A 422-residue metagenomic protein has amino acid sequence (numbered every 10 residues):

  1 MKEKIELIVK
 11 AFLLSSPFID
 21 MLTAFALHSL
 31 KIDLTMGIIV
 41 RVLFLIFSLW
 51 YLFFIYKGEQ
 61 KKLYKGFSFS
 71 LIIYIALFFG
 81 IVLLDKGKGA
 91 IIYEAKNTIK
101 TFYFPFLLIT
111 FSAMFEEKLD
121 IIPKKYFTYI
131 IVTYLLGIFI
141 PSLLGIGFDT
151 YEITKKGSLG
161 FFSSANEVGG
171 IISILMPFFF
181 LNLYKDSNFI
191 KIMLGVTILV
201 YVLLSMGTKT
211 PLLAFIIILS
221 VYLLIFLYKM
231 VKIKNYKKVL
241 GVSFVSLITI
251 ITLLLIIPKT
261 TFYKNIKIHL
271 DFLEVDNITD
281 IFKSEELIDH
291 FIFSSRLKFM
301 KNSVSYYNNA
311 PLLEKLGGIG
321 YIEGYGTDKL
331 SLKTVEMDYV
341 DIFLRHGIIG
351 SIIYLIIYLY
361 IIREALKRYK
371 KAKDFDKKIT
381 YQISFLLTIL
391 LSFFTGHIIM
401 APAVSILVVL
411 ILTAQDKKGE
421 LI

Functional and structural regions predicted by a protein language model:
M1-Y56, A76-D85, P141: N-terminal signal-anchor transmembrane segment
G66-V82, K88-F115, Y126-I131: Aromatic-anchored transmembrane helix interface
F69, F189, Y228, Y236-K237 (+1 more regions): Hydrophobic transmembrane alpha-helices and their immediate junctions
I121-T128, S187-M193, M230-L247, K378: Membrane-interfacial entry segments at the cytosolic side of transmembrane helices
K124-D149, S163-Y228: Alpha-helical transmembrane segments of multi-pass inner-membrane proteins
F148-E152, L159-F161, L287-I349, K370: Long extracytoplasmic/lumenal interhelical loops at the membrane interface of multi-pass membrane proteins
F226-E285, Y307-A310: A membrane-periplasm/extracellular boundary helix in multi-pass inner-membrane enzymes that assemble envelope glycans
Y381-F393, H397-I422: Transmembrane alpha-helices of multi-pass inner-membrane enzymes
